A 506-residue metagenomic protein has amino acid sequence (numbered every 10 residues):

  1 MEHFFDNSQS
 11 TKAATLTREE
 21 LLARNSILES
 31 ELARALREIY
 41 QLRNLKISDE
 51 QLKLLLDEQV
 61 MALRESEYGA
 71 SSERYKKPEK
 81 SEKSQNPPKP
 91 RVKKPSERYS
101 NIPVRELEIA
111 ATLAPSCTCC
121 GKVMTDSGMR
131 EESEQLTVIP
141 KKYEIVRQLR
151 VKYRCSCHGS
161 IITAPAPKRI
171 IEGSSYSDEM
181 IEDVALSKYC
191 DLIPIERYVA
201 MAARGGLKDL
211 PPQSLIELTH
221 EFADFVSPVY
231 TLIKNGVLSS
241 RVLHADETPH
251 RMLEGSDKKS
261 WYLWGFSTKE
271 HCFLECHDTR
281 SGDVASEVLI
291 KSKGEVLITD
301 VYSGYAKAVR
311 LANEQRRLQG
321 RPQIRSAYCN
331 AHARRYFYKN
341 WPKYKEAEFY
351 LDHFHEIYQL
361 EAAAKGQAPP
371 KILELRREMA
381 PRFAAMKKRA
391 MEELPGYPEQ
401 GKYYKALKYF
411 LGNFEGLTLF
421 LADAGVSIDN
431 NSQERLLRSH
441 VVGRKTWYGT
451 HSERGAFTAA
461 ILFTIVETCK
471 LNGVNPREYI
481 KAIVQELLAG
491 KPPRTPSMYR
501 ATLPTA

Functional and structural regions predicted by a protein language model:
M1-E172, I216, H244-A245: Short, flexible loop/hinge motifs at secondary-structure junctions
M1-K12, E19, A23-A33, R37 (+3 more regions): Catalytic center-proximal scaffold of phosphoryl-transfer enzymes
